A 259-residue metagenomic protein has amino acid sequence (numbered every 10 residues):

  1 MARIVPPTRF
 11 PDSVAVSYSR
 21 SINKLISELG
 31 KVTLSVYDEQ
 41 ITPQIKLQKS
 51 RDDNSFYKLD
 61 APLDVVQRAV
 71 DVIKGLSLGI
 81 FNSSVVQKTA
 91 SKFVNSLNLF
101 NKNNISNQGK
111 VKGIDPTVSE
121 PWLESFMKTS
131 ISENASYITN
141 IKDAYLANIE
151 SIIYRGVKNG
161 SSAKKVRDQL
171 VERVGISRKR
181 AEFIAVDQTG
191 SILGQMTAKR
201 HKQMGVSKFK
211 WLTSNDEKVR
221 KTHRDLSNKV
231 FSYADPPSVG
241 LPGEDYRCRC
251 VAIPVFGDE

Functional and structural regions predicted by a protein language model:
M1-I176, F256-E259: N-terminal leader/targeting and assembly helices and adjacent pre-domain segments
E172-E259: Acidic, glycine-rich two-metal-ion catalytic cores of nucleic acid-processing enzymes
